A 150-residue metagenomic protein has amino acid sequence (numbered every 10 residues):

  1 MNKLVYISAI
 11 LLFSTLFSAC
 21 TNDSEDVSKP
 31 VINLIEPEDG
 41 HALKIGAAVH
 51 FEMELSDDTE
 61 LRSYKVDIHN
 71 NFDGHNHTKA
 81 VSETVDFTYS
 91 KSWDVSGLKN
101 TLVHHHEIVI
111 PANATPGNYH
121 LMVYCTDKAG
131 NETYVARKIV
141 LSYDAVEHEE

Functional and structural regions predicted by a protein language model:
T15-A19: C-terminal motif of bacterial Sec signal peptides marking the signal peptidase cleavage site
T21-N33, E147-E149: Proline/serine/threonine-rich low-complexity linkers at boundaries of modular beta-sandwich domains
P37-L43: Short beta-strand segments of immunoglobulin-like
H41, H50-E60, N70, D127: Extracellular acidic, Ser/Thr/Pro-rich low-complexity tracts
T88-E107: Aromatic sugar-binding surface patches on proteins that engage polysaccharides or sugar-phosphate polymers
N100, A112-G117: Surface-exposed, short loops/turns at beta-strand junctions within beta-sandwich domains
H104, Y119, E132-R137: Extracellular and select intracellular beta-sandwich modules with Ser/Thr-enriched, small-residue motifs on
V123-C125: Conserved structural position at the C-terminal beta-strand of extracellular beta-sandwich adhesion modules
